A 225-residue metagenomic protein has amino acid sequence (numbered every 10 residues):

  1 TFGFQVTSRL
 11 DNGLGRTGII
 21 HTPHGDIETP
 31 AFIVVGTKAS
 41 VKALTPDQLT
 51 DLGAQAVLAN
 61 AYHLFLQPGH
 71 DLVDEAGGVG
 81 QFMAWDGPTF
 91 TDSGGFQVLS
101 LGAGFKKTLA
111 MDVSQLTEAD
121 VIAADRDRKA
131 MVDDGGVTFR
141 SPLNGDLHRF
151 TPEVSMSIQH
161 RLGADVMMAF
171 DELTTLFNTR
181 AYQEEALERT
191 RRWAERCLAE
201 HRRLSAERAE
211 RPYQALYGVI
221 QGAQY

Functional and structural regions predicted by a protein language model:
T1-R208: Non-catalytic, usually N-terminal nucleic-acid engagement modules in DNA/RNA processing proteins
E210-P212: Short, flexible hinge/linker loops that cap or flank conserved catalytic cores
Q214-Y217: Acidic catalytic cores of enzymes that act on phosphate-bearing nucleotides/polynucleotides
